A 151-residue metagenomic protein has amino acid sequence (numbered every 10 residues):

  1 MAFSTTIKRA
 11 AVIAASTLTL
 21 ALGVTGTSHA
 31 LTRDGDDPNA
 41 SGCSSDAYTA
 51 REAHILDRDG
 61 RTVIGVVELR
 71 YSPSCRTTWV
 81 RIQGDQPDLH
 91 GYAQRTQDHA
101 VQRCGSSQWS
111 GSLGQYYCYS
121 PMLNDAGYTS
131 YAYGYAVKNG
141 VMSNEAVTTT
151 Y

Functional and structural regions predicted by a protein language model:
M1-Y48: N-terminal prepro-regions of secreted/extracellular proteins
A30-Y151: Post-signal peptide N-terminal regions of Sec-secreted extracellular proteins
